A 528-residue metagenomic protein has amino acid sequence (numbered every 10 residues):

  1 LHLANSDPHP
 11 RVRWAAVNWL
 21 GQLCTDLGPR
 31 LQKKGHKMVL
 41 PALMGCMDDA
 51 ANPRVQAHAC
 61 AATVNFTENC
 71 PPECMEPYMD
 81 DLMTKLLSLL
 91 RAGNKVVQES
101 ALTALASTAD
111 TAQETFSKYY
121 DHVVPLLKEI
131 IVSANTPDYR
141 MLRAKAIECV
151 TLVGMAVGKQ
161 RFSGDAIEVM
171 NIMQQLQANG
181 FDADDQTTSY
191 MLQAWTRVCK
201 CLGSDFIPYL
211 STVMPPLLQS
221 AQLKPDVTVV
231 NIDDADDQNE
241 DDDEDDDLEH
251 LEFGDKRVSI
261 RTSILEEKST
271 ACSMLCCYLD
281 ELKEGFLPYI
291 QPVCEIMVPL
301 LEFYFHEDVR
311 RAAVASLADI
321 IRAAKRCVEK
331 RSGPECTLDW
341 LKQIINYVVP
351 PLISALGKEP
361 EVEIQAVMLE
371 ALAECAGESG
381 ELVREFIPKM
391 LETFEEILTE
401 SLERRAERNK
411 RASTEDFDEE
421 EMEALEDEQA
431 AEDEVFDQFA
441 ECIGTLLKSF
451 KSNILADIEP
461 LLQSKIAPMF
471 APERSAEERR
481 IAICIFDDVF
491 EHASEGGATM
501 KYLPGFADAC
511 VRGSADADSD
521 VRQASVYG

Functional and structural regions predicted by a protein language model:
L1-G528: Karyopherin-beta/Importin-beta family HEAT-repeat alpha-solenoid scaffold
